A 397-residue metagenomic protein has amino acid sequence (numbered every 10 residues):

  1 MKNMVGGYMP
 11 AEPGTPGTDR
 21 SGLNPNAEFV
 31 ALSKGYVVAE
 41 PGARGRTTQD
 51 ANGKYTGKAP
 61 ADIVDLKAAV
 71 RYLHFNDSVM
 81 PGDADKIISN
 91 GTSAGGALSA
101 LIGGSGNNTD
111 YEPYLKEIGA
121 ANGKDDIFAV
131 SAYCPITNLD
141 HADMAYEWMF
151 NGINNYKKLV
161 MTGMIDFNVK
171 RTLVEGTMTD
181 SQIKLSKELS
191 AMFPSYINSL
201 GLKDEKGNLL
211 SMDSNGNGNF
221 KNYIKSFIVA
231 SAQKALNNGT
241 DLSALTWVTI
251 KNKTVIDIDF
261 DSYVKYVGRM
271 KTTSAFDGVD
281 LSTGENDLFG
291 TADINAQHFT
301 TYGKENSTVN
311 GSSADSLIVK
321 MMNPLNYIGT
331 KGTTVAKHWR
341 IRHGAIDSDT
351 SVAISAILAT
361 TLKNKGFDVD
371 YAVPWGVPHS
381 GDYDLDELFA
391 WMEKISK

Functional and structural regions predicted by a protein language model:
M1-Y8, E12-P13, H338-R340: Short beta-strand element of the alpha/beta-hydrolase
G6, V37, G42-Q49, P374-W375: Short beta-to-alpha linker loops that shape the active-site pocket of alpha/beta-hydrolase fold enzymes
P10-P16, Q49-G53, A84-D85, S99-G103 (+6 more regions): Short, solvent-exposed loop/turn and secondary-structure capping segments
P16-V38, K116-E117, T360: Short amphipathic alpha-helix adjacent to the substrate-entry channel of hydrolases
Y55-V79, D384: Alpha/beta-hydrolase active-site loop
F75-I153, V319: Primarily recognizes the serine-hydrolase "nucleophile elbow" in alpha/beta-hydrolase and SGNH/GDSL folds
A142-W148, D180-K251, R342-D347, A356-A359 (+1 more regions): C-terminal catalytic histidine-bearing segment of alpha/beta-hydrolase fold enzymes
N208-M321: Long, low-complexity, polar/charged, intrinsically disordered or flexibly structured peripheral segments
